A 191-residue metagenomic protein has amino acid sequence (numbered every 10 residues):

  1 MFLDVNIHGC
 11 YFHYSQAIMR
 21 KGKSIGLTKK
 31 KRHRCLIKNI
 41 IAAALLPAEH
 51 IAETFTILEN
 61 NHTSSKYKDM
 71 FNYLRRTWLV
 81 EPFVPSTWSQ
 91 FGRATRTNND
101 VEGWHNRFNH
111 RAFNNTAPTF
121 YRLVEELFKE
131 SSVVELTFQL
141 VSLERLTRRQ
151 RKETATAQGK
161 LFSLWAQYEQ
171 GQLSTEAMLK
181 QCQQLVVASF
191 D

Functional and structural regions predicted by a protein language model:
M1-Q172, A177-K180, Q184-D191: Extended amphipathic alpha-helical interaction segments
